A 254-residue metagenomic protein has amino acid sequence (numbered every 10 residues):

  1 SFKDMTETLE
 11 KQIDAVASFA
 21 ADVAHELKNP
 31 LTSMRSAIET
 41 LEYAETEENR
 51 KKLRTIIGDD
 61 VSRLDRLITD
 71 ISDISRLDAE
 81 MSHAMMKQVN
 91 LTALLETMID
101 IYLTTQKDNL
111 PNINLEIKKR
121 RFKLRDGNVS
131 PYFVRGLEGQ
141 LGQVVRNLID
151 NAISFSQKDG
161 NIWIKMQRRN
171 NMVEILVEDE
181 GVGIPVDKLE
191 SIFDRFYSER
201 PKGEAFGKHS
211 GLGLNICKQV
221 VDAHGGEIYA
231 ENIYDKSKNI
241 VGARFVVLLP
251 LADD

Functional and structural regions predicted by a protein language model:
S1-A15: Amphipathic coiled-coil signaling helices used for dimeric signal transmission
D14, D59-L64: Short alpha-helical segment of the dimerization/phosphotransfer core of two-component systems
A79-A84, R125-G136: Conserved micro-motifs of the catalytic ATP-binding
M85-D100, I117-R125: A conserved beta-strand-to-alpha-helix junction within the catalytic ATP-binding
A152-I153: Short helix-loop "hinge" at the ATP-lid/N-box region of the Bergerat-fold HATPase_c
I184-F196: Short conserved segment of the HATPase_c
